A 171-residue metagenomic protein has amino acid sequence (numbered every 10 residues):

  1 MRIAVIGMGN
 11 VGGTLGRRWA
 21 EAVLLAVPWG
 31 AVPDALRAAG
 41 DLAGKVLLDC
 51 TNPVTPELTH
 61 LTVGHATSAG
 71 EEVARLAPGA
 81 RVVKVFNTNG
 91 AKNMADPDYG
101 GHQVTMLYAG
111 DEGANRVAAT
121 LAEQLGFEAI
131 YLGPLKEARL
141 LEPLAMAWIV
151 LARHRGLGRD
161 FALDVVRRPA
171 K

Functional and structural regions predicted by a protein language model:
M1-A20: NAD(P)+-binding Rossmann beta1-loop-alpha1 motif at the extreme N-terminus of oxidoreductases
I3-V5, L25, Y108: Hydrophobic Val/Ile/Leu positions in short beta-strands of Rossmann-like dinucleotide-binding domains
T14, R18, L76, L121: Rossmann-fold NAD(P)-dependent oxidoreductase module
E21-V46, C50-E57: Rossmann-like NAD(P)-binding element
G44, G79-V82: A glycine-biased structural micro-motif
E57-H65, E71, D96-A114: Short beta-strand and adjoining strand-loop segment in the mid-core of the Rossmann-like NAD(P)-dependent dehydrogenase
R81-N87, I130-L132: General beta-strand structural signal in soluble alpha/beta enzymes
V104-K171: Active-site-lining helix/loop region of Rossmann-like oxidoreductase modules
